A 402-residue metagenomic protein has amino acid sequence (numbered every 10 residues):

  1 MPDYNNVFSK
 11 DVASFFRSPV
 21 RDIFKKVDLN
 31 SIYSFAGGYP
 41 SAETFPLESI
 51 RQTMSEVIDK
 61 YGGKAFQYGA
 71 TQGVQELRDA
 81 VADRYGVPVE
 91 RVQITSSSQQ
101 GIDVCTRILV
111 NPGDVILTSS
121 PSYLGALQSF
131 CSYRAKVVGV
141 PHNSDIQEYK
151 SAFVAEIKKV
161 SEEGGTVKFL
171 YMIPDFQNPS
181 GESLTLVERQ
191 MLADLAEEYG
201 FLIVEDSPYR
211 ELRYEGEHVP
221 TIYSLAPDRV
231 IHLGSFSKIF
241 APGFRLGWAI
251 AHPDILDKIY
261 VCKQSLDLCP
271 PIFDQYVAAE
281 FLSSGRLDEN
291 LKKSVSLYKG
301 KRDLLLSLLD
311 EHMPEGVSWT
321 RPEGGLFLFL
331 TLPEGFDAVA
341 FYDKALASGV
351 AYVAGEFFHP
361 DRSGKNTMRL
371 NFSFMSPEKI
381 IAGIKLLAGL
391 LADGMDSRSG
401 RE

Functional and structural regions predicted by a protein language model:
D11-S97, V104, S283-S284, E289 (+2 more regions): N-terminal small-domain helix-loop-helix segment of the aminotransferase-like
Y61-Y199, R210-L225, R229, Y298 (+2 more regions): Conserved core of the PLP fold type I
D206: Glycine-centered flexible beta-alpha turn that most often forms the glycine-rich phosphate-binding loop
A226, I231-S296: Conserved core segment of the aminotransferase class I/II
I250, F329-T331, N371-S373: Short hydrophobic/aromatic beta-strand micro-patches that form the beta-sheet surface supporting nucleotide- or nucleic
A279, S296-L306, S318-T331, F341: Conserved glycine-rich beta-strand-loop-beta hairpin in the small C-terminal domain of fold type I
F336-F341, E378-A382: Short, conserved charged micro-motifs
A347-S348, P360-E402: PLP-dependent enzyme catalytic core of the Aspartate aminotransferase-like
